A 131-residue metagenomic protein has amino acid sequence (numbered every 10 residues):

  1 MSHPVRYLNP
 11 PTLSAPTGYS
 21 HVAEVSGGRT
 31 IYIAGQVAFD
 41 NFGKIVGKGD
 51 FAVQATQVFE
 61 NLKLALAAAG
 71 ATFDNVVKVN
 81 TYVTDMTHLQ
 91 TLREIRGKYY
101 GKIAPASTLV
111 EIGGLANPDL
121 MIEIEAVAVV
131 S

Functional and structural regions predicted by a protein language model:
M1-S131: Short, polar/acidic, helix-capping and beta-turn segments at strand->helix junctions that line the mouths
